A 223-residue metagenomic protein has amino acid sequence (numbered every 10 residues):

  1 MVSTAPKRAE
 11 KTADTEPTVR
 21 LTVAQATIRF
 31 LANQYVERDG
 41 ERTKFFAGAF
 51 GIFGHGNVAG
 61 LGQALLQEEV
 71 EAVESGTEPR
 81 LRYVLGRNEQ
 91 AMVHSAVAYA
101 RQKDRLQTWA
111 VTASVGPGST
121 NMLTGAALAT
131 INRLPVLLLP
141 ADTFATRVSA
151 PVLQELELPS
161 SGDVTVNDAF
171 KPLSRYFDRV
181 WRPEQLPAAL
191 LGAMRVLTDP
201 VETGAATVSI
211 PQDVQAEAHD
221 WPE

Functional and structural regions predicted by a protein language model:
V2-E223: N-terminal alpha/beta PP-like core and its mobile active-site loop of ThDP/TPP-dependent enzymes
